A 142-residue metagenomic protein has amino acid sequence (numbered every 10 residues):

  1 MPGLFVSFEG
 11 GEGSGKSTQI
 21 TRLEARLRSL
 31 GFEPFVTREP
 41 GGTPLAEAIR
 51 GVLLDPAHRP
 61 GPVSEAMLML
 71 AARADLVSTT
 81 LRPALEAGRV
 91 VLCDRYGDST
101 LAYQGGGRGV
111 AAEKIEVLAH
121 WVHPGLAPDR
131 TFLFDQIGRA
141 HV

Functional and structural regions predicted by a protein language model:
V6-F8: Hydrophobic anchor at the beta1->P-loop junction of P-loop NTPases
G13: Walker A (P-loop) phosphate-binding loop of P-loop NTPases
K16: Conserved lysine of the Walker
Q19: Hydrophobic positions on the alpha1 helix immediately C-terminal to the Walker A/P-loop
L23, L27-R28: Hydrophobic alpha-helical packing residues
L30-H123: ATP-dependent small-molecule kinase phosphotransfer cores that center on conserved nucleotide phosphate-binding segments
A140-V142: Conserved small/polar residues in nucleotide/adenosyl-binding loops
